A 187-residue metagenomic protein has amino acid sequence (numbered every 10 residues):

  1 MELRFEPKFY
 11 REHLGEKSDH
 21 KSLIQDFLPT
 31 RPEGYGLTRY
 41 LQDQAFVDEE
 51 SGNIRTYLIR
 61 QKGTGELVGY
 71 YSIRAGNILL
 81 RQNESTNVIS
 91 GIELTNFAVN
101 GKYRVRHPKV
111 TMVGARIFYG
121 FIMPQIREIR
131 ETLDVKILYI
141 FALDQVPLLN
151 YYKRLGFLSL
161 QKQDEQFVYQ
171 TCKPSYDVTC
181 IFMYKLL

Functional and structural regions predicted by a protein language model:
M1-K109, I117-G120, P124-Y139, L143-L187: Non-catalytic substrate-recognition and accessory regions of acyl/acetyltransferase enzymes
